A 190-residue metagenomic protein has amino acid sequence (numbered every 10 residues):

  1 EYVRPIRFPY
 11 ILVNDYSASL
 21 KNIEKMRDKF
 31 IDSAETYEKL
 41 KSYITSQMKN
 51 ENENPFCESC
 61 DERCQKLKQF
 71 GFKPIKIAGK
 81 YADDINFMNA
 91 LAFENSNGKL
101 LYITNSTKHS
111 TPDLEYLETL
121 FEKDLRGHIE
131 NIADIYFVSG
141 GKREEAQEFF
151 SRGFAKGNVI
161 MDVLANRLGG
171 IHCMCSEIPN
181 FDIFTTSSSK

Functional and structural regions predicted by a protein language model:
E1-K190: Histidine/cysteine-enriched polar flanking segments
